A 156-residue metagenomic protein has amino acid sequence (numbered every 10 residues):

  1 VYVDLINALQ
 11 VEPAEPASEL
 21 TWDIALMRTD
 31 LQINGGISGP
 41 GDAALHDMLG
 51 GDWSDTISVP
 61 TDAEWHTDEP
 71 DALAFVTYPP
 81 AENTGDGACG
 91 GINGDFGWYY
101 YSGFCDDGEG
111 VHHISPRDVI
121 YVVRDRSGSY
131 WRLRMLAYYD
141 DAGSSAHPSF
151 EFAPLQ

Functional and structural regions predicted by a protein language model:
V1-Q156: Surface-exposed, beta-sheet-biased, low-hydrophobicity segments with strongly acidic/polar composition
